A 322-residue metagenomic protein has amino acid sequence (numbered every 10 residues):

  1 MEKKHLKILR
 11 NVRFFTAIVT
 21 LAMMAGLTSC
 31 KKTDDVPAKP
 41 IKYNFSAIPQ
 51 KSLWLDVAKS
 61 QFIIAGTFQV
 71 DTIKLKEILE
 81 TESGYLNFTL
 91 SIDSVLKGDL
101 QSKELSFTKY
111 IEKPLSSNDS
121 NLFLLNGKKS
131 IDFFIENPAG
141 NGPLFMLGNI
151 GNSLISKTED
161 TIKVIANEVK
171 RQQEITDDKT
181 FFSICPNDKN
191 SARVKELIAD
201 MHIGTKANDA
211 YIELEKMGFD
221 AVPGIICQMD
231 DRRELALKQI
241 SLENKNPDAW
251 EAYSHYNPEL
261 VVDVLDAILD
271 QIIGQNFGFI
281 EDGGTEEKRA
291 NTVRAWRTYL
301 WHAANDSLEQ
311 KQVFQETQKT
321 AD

Functional and structural regions predicted by a protein language model:
M1-N11: N-terminal secretory signal peptides that target proteins for export/translocation
E2, C30-I212, I226-C227, N246-A249 (+1 more regions): Transition segments tied to proteolytic processing and entry into folded domains
T16-G26: Bacterial N-terminal signal peptides
I184, K206-M217, Q239-I272: Structural detector for internal amphipathic alpha-helices that build alpha-solenoid repeat scaffolds
E196, D200, C227-A236, A252-Y253 (+2 more regions): Alpha-solenoid HEAT/Armadillo-like helical repeat scaffolds in large eukaryotic proteins
K216-M217, Q228, R232, Q271-N276: Residue-level signature of the C-terminal ends
E286-A321: Eukaryotic acidic, Ser/Thr-rich intrinsically disordered low-complexity regions
